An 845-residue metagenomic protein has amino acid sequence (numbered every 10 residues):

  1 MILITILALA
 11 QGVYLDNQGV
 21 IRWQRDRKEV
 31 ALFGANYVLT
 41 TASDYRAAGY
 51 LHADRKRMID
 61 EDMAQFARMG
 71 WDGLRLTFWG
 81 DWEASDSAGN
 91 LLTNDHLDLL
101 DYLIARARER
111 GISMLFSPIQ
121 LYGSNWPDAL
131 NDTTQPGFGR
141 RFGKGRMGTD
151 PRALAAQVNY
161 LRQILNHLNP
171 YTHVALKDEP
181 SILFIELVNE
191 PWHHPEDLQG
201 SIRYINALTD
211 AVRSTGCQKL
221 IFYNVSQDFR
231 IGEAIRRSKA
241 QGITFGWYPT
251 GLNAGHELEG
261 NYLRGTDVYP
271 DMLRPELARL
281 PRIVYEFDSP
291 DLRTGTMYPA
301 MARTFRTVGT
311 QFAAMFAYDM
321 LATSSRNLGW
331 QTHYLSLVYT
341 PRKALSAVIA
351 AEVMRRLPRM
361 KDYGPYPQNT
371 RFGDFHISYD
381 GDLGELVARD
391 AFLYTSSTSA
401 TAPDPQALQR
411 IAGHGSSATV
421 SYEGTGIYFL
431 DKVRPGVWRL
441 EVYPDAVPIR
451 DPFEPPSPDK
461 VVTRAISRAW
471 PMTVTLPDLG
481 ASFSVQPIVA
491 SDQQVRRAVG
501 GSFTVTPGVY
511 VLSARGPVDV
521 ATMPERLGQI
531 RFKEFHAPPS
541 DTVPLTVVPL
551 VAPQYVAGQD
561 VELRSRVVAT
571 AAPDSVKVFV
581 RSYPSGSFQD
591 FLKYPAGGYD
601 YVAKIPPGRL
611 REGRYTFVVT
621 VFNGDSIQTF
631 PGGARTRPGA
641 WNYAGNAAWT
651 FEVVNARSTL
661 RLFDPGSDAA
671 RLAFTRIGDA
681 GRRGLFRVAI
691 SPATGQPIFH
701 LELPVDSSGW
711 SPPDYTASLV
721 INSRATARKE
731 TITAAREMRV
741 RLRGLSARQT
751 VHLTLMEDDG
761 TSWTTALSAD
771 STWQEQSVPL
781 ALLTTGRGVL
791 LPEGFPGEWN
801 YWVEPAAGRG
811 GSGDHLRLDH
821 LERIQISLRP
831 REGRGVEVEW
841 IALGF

Functional and structural regions predicted by a protein language model:
V13-A240: Active-site mouth of glycoside hydrolases
L220-N224, F229-D291: Glycoside hydrolase catalytic-domain groove-lining segments
D291-N369: Substrate-binding cleft of secreted/luminal carbohydrate-active enzymes
G384-G558: Extended non-globular C-terminal regions
D445-V447, A569-P573, L745-R748: Short proline/glycine-enriched turn/loop motifs at strand-loop junctions of beta-rich domains
P524-F674: Glycan-association/targeting regions that enable binding to alpha-glucans and other polysaccharides
A647-F845: Beta-rich carbohydrate-recognition modules and glycan-binding surfaces
